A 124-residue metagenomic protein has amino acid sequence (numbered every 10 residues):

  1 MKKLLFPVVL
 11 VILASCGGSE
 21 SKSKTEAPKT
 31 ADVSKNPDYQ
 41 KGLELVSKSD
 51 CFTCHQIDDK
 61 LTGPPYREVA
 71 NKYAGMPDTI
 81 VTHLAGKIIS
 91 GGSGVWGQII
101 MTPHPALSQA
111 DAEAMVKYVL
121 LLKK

Functional and structural regions predicted by a protein language model:
M1-L4: Positively charged n-region of N-terminal signal peptides that target proteins for export
I12-S15: C-terminal motif of bacterial Sec signal peptides marking the signal peptidase cleavage site
S23-V46: Electrostatic cytochrome c docking/interface patches
S47, N71-D78, I89-S93, K117-K124: Sec-exported extracytoplasmic/periplasmic mature domains
K48-I57, M115: The canonical Cys-X-X-Cys-His
Q56-K87: Gly/Gly-Pro-rich "capping" loops immediately C-terminal to redox-active cysteine motifs in periplasmic/lumenal
P64-A70, I89-V116: Axial heme c-ligation environment in periplasmic c-type cytochrome domains
